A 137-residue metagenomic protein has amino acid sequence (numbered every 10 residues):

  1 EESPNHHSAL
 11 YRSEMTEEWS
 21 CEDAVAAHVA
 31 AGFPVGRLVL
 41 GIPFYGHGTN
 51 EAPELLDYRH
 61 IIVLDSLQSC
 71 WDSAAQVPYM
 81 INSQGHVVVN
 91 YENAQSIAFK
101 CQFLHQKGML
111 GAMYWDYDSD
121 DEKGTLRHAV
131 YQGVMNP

Functional and structural regions predicted by a protein language model:
E1-D65: Substrate-binding surface in catalytic domains of secreted glycosidases
V29, H105-G108: Non-catalytic positions within long, well-ordered alpha-helices that form the structural scaffold/packing of enzyme
R37-F103, K123, H128-P137: Glycan-binding loop/region signatures in secreted carbohydrate-active enzymes
L38-I42, L110-W115: Hydrophobic faces of well-ordered beta-strands that scaffold small-molecule active sites in alpha/beta enzyme cores
D116-K123: A short, acidic, flexible beta-alpha connecting loop/helix-capping segment that sits on the rim of active
